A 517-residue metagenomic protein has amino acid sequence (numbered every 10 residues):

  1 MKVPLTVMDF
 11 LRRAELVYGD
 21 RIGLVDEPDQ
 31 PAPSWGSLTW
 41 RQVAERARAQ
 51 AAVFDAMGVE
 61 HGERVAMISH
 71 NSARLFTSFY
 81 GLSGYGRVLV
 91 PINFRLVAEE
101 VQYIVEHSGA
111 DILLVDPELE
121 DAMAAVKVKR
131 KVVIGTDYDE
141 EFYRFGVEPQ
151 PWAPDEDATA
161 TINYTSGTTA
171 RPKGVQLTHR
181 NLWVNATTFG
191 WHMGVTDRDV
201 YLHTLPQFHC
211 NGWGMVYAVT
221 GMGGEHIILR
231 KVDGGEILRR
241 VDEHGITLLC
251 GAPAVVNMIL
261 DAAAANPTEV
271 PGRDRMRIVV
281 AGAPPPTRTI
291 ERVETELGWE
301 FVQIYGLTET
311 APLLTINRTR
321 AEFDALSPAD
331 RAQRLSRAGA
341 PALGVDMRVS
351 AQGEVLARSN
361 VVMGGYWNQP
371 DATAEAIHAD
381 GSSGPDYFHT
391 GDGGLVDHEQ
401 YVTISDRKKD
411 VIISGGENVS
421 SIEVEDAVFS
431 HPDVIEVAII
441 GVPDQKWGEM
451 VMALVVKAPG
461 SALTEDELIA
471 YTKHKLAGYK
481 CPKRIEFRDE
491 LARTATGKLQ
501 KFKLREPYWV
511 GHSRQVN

Functional and structural regions predicted by a protein language model:
G19-I22, G146-Y164, R171, G194-V200: Conserved pre-ATP/AMP-binding loop-to-beta segment of ANL
G23-S72, F76-Y80, V97-Q102: Conserved AMP-binding/adenylate-forming core of the ANL superfamily
E27-G36, E118-E156, A263, A329-R331: ANL superfamily adenylate-forming
G36-R41, A160-V184: Conserved AMP-binding A3 loop
H70, V115-A124, L205, R230-V232 (+5 more regions): Adenylate-forming
L96, L113, L249, S359 (+6 more regions): AMP-binding/adenylate-forming catalytic core of the ANL superfamily
W183-V200, F208-L248, A262-N266: Conserved AMP-binding/adenylation subdomain of ANL enzymes
G224, I278, P285-I304, T308-V402 (+4 more regions): Conserved AMP-binding/adenylate-forming
